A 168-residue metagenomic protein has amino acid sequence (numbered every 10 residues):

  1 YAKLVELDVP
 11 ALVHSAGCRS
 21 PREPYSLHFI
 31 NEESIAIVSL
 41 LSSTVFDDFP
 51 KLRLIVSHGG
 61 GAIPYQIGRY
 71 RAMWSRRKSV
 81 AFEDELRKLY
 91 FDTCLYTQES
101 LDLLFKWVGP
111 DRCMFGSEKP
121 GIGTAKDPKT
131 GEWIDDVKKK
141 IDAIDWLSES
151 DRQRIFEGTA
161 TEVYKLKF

Functional and structural regions predicted by a protein language model:
Y1-M114: Catalytic pocket-lining loop regions of alpha/beta-barrel enzymes, especially the amidohydrolase/enolase/GH5 lineages
T44, L52, A62, F91 (+3 more regions): Mid-to-C-terminal alpha-helical segments outside catalytic/metal-binding sites
